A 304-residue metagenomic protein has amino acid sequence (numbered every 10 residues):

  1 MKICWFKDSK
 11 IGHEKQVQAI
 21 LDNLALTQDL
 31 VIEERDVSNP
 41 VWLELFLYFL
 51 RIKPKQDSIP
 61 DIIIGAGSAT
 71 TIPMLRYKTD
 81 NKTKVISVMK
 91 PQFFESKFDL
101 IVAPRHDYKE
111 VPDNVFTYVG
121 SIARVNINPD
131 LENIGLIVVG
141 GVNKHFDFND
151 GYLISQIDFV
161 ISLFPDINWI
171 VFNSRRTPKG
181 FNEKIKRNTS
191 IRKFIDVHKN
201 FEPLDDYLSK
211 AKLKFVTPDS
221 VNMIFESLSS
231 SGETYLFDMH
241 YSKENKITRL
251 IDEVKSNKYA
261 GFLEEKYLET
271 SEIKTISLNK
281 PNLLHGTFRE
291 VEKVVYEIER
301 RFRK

Functional and structural regions predicted by a protein language model:
M1-K304: Nucleotide-activated sugar donor-binding and catalytic core shared by glycosyltransferases and related lipid-linked
